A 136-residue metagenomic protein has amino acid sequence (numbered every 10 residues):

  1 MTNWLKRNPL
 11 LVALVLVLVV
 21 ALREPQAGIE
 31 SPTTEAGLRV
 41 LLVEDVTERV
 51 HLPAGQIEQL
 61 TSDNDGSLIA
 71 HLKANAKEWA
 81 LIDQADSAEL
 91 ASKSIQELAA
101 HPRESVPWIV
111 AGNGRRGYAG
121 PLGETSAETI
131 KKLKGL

Functional and structural regions predicted by a protein language model:
M1-W4: N-terminal secretory signal peptides that target proteins for export/translocation
P9-R23: Hydrophobic membrane-insertion alpha-helices, especially the h-region of bacterial N-terminal signal peptides
G28-E78: Local sequence-structure signature of Cys/Sec-based thiol-disulfide redox active-site neighborhoods
E44-Q56, S87-E89, R115-Y118, L122-T125: Short acidic, S/G/P-rich loop/turn micro-motifs used as interaction or catalytic elements
D65, S92-I95, A127-I130: Extracytoplasmic/secreted envelope proteins and their assembly/folding machinery, especially bacterial periplasmic
E78, Q84-E97: Polybasic, proline/glycine-rich intrinsically disordered low-complexity segments
A91-N113: Structural micro-motif
V110-L136: Non-catalytic, surface beta->alpha helical segment in thiol-disulfide oxidoreductase systems
